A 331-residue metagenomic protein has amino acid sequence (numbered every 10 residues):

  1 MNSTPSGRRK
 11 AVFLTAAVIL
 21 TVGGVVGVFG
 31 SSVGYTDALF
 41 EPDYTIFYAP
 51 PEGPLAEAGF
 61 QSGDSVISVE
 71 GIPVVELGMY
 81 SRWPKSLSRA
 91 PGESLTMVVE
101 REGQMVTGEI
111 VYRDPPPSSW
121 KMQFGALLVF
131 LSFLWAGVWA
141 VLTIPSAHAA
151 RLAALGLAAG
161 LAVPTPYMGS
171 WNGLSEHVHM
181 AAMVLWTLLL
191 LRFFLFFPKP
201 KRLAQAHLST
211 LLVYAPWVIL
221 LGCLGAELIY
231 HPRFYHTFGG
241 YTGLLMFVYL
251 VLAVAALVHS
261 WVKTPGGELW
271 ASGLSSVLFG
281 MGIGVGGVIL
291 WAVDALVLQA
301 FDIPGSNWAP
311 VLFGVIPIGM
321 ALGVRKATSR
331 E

Functional and structural regions predicted by a protein language model:
N2-A16, L20-F29, Q61, I67 (+1 more regions): PDZ-domain C-terminal substructure recognizer with occasional recognition of PDZ-binding tails
L55-M79: Conserved PDZ fold ligand-binding element
K121-F196: Core alpha-helical transmembrane segments of integral membrane proteins
M122-F130, E176-T187, F238-L252, I303-I316: Alpha-helical transmembrane segments of polytopic membrane proteins
L134-I144, V184-T210, L228-H231, A253-E268 (+1 more regions): Internal transmembrane alpha-helix with an interfacial aromatic "cap," most often the third helix
G160-M183, L224-F238, L290-P304: Helix-loop junctions on the outward
A162, G243-M246, E268-E331: Interfacial "cap-and-anchor" motif at the non-cytosolic start of specific transmembrane alpha-helices
F197-M246, L269-G284: The cytoplasmic-loop to transmembrane-helix boundary for the fourth helix
